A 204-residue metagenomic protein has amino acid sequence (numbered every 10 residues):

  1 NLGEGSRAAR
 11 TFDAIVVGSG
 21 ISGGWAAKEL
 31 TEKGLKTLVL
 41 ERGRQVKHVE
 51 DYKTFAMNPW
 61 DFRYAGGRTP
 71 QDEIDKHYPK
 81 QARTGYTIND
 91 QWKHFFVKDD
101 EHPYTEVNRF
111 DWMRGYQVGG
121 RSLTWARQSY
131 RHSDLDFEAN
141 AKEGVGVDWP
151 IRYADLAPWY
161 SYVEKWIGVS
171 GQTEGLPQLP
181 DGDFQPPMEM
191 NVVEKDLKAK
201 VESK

Functional and structural regions predicted by a protein language model:
N1-F12, G144-K204: FAD-dependent oxidoreductase catalytic-site/capping-region signature
N1-N140, V145, P150, A154 (+1 more regions): N-terminal glycine-rich phosphate/pyrophosphate-binding loop and immediately adjacent elements
